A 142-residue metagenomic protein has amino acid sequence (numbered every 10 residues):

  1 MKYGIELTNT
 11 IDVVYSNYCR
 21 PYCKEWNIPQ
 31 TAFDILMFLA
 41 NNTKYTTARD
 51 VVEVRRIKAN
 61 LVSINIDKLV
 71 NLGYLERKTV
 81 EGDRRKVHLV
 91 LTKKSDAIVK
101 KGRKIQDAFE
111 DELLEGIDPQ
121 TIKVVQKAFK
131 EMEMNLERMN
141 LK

Functional and structural regions predicted by a protein language model:
M1-W26, L72: N-terminal leader segment of winged-helix/HTH proteins
I5, N9, V13, R56 (+2 more regions): Short amphipathic alpha-helical segments with heptad-repeat character
T8, L36-L39, F129: Hydrophobic structural patches
I11, Y15-Y18, I98-L114, M132-M139: Alpha-helical linker/hinge and terminal dimerization helices associated with HTH transcriptional regulators
N17-L61: N-terminal helix-turn-helix DNA-binding core of bacterial DNA-binding proteins
K68-K127: Charged, amphipathic alpha-helical coiled-coil/dimerization segments
P119-K142: C-terminal regulatory/oligomerization modules of transcriptional regulators
